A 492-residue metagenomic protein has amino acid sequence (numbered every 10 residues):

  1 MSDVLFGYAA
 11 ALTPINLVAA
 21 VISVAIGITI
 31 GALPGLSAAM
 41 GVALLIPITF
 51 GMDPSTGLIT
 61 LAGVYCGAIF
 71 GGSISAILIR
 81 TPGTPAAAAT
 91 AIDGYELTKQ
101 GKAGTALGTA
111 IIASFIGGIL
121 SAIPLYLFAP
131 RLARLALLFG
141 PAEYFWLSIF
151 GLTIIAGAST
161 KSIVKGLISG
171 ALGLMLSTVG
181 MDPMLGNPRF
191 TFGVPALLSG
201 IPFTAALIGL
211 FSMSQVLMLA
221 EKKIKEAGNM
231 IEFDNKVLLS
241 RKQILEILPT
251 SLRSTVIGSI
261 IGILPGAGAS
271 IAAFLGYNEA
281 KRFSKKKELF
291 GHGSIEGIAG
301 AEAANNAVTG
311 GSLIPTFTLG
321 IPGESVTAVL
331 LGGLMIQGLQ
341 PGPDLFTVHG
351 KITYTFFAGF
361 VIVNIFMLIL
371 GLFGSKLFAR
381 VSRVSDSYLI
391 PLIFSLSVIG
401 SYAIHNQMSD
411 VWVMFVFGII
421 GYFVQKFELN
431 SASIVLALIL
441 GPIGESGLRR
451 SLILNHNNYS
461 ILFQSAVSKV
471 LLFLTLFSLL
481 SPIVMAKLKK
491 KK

Functional and structural regions predicted by a protein language model:
M1-G57, P130, P188-S294, A379 (+3 more regions): Helix-loop-helix hairpins and the membrane-proximal interhelical loops of multi-pass alpha-helical transport proteins
V24-A38, G67-R80, I155-T160, T255-P265 (+3 more regions): Transmembrane alpha-helix interface/packing and boundary motifs in multi-pass membrane proteins, characterized by
I30-A39, I77-A88, L120-P124, I261-I271 (+4 more regions): Short helix-coil transition sites and intra-membrane helix breaks within transmembrane domains of multi-pass
A38-I48, L61, A76-E96, L127 (+6 more regions): Re-entrant/interfacial helical elements at transmembrane boundaries that shape and gate the permeation pathway
S55-I59, E96-A113, K285-G297, A328 (+1 more regions): Membrane-interface alpha-helices at helix entry/exit sites of multi-pass transporters
Y65-A76, G83, S294-L319, G323 (+1 more regions): A structural-propensity feature for long, helix-poor, extended segments
C66-G71, I112-P124, L132, L176 (+3 more regions): Membrane-embedded alpha-helical segments of transport systems, primarily multispan ion/solute transporters
G108-I224, I336-K489: Membrane-embedded alpha-helical modules
